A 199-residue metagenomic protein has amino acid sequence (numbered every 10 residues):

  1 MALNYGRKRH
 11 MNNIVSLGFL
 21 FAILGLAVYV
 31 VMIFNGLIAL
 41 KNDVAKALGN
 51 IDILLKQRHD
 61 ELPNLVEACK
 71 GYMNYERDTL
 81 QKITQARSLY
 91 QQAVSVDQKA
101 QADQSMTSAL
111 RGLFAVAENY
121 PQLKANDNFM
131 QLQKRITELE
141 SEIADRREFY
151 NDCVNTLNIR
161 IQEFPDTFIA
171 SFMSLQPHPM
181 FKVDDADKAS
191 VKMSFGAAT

Functional and structural regions predicted by a protein language model:
A2-T199: A helix-centric hydrophobic-segment signal that preferentially recognizes long, alpha-helical stretches used
